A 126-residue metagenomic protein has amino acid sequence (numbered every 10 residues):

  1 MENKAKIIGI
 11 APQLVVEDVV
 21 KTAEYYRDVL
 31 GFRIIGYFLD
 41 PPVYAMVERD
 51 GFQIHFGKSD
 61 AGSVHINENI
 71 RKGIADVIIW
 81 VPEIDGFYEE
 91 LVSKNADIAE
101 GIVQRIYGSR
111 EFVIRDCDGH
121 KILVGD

Functional and structural regions predicted by a protein language model:
M1-Q13, R33-P82, Y88-R115, D126: Vicinal oxygen chelate
V16-D18: Conserved beta-strand-loop-alpha-helix junction that forms the acyl-donor binding cleft
T22-R27, L91, D116-G119: Conserved active-site tyrosine of GNAT-family acetyltransferases
